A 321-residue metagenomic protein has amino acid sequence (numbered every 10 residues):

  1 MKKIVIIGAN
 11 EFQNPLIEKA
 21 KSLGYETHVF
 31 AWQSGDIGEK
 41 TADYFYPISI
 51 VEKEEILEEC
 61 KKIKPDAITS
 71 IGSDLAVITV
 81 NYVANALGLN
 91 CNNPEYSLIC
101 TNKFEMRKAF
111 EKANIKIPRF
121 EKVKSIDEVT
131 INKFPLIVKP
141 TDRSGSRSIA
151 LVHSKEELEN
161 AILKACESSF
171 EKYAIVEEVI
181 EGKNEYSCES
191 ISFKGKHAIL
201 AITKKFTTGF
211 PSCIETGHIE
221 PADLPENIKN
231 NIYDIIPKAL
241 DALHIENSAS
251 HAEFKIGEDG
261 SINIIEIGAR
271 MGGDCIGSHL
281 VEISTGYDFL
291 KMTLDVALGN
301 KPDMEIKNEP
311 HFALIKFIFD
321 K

Functional and structural regions predicted by a protein language model:
M1-E95, P302-D303, D320: ATP-binding N-terminal substructure of ATP-dependent carboxylate-amine bond-forming enzymes
V5-I6, A67-S70, R119, L151 (+2 more regions): Short catalytic-loop micro-motif centered on adjacent basic/acidic residues
I99-I175, E181-G182, K194, H218 (+2 more regions): Active-site nucleotide/adenylate-binding loops and adjacent lid/helix of ATP-dependent enzymes
K112, V129, M292-K321: Peripheral (often C-terminal) accessory segments that flank ATP-dependent C-N-forming ligase machineries
A165-Y173, I180-A222, N230-H251, K255-I264 (+2 more regions): Phosphate-binding core of ATP-grasp and ATP-grasp-like enzymes
R270-M292: ATP-dependent carboxylate-activation loops
